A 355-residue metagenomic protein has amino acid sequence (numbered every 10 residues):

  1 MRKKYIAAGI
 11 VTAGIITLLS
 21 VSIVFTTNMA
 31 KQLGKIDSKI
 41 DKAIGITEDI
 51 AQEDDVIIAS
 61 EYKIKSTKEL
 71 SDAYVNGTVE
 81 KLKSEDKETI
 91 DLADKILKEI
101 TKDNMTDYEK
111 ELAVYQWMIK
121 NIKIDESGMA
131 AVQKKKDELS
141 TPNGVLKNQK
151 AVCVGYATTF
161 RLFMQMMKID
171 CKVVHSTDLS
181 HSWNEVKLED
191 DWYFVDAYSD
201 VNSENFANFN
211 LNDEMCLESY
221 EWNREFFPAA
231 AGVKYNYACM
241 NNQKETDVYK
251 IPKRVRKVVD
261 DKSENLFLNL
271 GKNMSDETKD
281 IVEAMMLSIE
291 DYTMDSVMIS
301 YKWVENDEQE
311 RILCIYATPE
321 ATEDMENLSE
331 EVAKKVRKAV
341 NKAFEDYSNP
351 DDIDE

Functional and structural regions predicted by a protein language model:
M1-G14: N-terminal Sec-pathway targeting helices
I15-T26: Hydrophobic alpha-helical membrane-insertion segments, chiefly the h-region of N-terminal signal peptides
T27-K87, E225, A229-K257, D261-F267 (+2 more regions): N-terminal, intrinsically disordered, polar/charged segments of Gram-positive cell-envelope systems that serve as
V79-V145: Secondary-structure boundary elements
E111-V114, L146-M164: Active-site nucleophilic cysteine motif
V154-C216: Hydrophobic/aromatic-rich core segments of domains that either
D191-E305: His-Asp-centered catalytic microenvironments across diverse enzyme cores, prominently the transglutaminase-like
K302-E320: Short, intrinsically disordered low-complexity segments
